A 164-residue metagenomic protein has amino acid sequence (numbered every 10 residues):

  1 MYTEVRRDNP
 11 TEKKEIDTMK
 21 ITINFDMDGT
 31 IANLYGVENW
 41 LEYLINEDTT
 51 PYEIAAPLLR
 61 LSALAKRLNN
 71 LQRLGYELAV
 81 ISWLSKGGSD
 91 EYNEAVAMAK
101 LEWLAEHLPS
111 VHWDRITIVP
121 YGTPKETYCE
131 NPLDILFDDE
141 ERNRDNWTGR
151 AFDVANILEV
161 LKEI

Functional and structural regions predicted by a protein language model:
T3-T18: Short, Lys/Arg-enriched N-terminal segments with co-localized hydrophobic residues within the first ~10-30 amino acids
I16-M19, Q72-L74, Y128-P132: Flexible, charged surface loops at secondary-structure boundaries
T22-I23, I135: Structural motif
N24-W103, H107: Alpha-helical substrate-recognition element adjacent to the catalytic core
E77-A79, T117, I135: A structural signal for isolated positions on well-ordered beta-strands in alpha/beta enzyme cores
A95-M98, V111-T117, D153: Lumenal/extracellular "mature" regions of secretory-pathway glycan-modifying transferases
D114-L133: Donor nucleotide-activated moiety binding/catalytic core segment of transferases that use nucleotide-activated donors
I135, E140-I164: Asp-based, Mg2+/Mn2+-dependent phosphohydrolase catalytic module
